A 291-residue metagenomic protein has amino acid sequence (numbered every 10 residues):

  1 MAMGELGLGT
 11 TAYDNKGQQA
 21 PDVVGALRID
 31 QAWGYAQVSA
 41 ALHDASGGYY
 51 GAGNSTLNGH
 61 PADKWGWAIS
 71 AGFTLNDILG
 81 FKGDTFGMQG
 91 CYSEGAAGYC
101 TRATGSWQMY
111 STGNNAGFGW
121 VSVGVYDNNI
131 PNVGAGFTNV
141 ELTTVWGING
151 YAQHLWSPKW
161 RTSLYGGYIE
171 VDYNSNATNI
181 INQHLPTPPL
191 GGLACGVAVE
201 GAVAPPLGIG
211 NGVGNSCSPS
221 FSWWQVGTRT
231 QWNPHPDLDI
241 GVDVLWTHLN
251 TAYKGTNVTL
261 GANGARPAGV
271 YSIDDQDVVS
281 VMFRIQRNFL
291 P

Functional and structural regions predicted by a protein language model:
M1, D30, A41-H43, C91-S93 (+3 more regions): Outer-membrane beta-barrel pore domains and translocons
M1-I29, G34-A41: Outer membrane beta-barrel translocator domains of Type V secretion systems
P21, A32-W33, L79-K82, S157-K159 (+2 more regions): Short coil turns and loop connectors of transmembrane beta-barrels in diderm outer membranes and organellar homologs
A26-R28, S70-T74, Y151, G227-R229 (+1 more regions): Outer-membrane beta-barrel architecture
Y35-W224: Detector for outer-membrane/organellar transmembrane beta-barrel domains, recognizing the amphipathic beta-strand
M88, A152, L164, T228-T230 (+2 more regions): Hydrophobic, well-ordered secondary-structure elements that form the walls of internal hydrophobic environments
P236-D237, G241-G264: C-terminal beta-signal and adjacent terminal beta-strands/loops of Gram-negative outer-membrane beta-barrel proteins
D275-P291: Outer-membrane beta-barrel "beta-signal"
